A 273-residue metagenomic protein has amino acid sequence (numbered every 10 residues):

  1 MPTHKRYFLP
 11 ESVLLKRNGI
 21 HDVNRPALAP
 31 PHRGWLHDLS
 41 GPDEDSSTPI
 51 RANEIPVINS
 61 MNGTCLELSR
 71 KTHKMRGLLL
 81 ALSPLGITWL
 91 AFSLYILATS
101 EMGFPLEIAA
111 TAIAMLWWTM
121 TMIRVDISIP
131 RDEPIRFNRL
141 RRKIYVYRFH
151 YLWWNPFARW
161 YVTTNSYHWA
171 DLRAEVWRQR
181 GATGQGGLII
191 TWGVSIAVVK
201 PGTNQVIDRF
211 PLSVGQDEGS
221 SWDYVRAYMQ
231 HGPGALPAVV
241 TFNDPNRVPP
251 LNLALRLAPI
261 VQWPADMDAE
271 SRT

Functional and structural regions predicted by a protein language model:
M1-N62, I196-T273: Terminal and domain-flanking low-complexity segments
T64-P134, A254-T273: Alpha-helical transmembrane spans
G103-L106, F149, W160, R180-G181: Transmembrane helical hairpin unit
D132-P134, R141, T191-G193: Extracellular structured ligand-interaction cores
F137-L152: Membrane-cytosol interface motif
I144, N155-G181: Phosphoinositide-dependent membrane-docking surfaces
L172, I190-K200: A short beta-strand signature
R178-T191: Short acidic, Gly/Pro-enriched loop/turn segments at secondary-structure junctions
